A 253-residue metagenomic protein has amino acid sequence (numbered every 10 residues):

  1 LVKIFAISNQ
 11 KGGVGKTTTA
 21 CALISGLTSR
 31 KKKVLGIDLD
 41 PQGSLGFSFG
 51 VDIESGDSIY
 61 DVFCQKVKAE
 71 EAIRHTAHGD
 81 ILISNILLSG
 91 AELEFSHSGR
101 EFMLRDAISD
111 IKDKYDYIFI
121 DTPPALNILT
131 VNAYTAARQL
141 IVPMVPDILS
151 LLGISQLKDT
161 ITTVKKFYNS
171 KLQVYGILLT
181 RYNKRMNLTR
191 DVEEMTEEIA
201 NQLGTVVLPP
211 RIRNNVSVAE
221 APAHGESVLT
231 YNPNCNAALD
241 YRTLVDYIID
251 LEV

Functional and structural regions predicted by a protein language model:
L1-V253: P-loop NTP-binding core
